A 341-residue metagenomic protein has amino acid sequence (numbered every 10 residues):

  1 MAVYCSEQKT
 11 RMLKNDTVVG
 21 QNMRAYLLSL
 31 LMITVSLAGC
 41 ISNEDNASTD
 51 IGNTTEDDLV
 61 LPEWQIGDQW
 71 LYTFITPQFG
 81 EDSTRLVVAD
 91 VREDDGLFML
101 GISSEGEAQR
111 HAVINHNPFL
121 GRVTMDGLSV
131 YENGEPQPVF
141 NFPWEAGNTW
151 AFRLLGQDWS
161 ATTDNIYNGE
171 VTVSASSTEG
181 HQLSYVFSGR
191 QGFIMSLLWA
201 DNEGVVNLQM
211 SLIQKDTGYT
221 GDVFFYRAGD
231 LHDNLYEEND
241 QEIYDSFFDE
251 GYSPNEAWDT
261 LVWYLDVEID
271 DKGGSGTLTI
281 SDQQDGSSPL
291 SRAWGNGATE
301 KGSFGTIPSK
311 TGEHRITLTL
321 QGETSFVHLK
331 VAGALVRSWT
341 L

Functional and structural regions predicted by a protein language model:
M1-Y72, G192, F224, I280 (+1 more regions): Secretory targeting signatures
I51-Q109, S129-P138, F142-D240, L335: Acidic, serine/threonine-rich low-complexity disordered tracts
L235-W258: Non-catalytic, beta-strand-enriched accessory regions in extracellular/secretory proteins and membrane protein
Y252, W294-T311: Beta-sandwich interaction modules
S253-Y264, T311-E313: Extended extracellular/luminal ectodomain segments enriched in beta-structured repeat modules
G273-S288: Short, surface-exposed beta-strand/strand-loop-strand elements in extracellular ectodomains
G274-G276, E323-R337: Edge beta-strands of jelly-roll/beta-sandwich modules across compartments, strongly enriched in secreted/luminal
T306-T324: Noncatalytic modules at the cell exterior or secretory-pathway interfaces, chiefly beta-strand-rich lectin/adhesion
